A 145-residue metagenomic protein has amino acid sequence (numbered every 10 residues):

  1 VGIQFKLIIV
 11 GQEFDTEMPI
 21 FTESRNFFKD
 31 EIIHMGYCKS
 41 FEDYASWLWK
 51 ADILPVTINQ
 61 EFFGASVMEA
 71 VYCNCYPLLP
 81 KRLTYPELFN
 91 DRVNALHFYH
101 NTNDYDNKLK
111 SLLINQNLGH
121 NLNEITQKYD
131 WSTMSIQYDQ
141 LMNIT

Functional and structural regions predicted by a protein language model:
G11, P19-E42: Nucleotide-activated donor-binding/catalytic signature segment of Leloir-type glycosyltransferases, i.e., the conserved
A45, F63, M68-Y72, P86-E87: Short alpha-helical segment that forms part of, or immediately flanks, the ligand-binding pocket in carbohydrate-active
A45-A51: Short alpha-helical donor nucleotide-sugar binding micro-motif in glycosyltransferases
L54-P55: A short hydrophobic beta-strand element within the catalytic core of glycosyltransferases that build diverse glycans
N59: Aromatic "clamp/platform" in nucleotide-sugar-dependent glycosyltransferases that forms part of the donor/acceptor
Y76-L79: Short hydrophobic beta-strand element within catalytic cores of glycosyltransferases and related nucleotide-activated
D91-N103, S111-Q116: Conserved acidic donor-binding segment of nucleotide-sugar-dependent glycosyltransferases
H100, L113-T145: A charged, aromatic-enriched C-terminal amphipathic alpha-helix characteristic of glycosyltransferases across folds
